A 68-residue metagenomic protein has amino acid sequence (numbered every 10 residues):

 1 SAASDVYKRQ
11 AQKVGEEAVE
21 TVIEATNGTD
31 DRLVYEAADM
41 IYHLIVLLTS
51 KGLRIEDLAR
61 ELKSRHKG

Functional and structural regions predicted by a protein language model:
S1-Y7: Short, small-residue-biased leader/transition segments that mark boundaries at the very start of proteins
D5, V14, A37, D57-L62: Solvent-exposed, flexible loop/coil residues
K8-R9, D31, L53-E56: Generic alpha-helical secondary structure signal
K8-R9, Y42, H66-G68: A charge-rich, low-complexity, intrinsically flexible signal that marks solvent-exposed coils, linkers, repeats
V14-V22, D30-K51: An amphipathic alpha-helical micro-motif enriched in hydrophobic residues with embedded/adjacent acidic residues
G52-G68: C-terminal end-helix/capping segment
